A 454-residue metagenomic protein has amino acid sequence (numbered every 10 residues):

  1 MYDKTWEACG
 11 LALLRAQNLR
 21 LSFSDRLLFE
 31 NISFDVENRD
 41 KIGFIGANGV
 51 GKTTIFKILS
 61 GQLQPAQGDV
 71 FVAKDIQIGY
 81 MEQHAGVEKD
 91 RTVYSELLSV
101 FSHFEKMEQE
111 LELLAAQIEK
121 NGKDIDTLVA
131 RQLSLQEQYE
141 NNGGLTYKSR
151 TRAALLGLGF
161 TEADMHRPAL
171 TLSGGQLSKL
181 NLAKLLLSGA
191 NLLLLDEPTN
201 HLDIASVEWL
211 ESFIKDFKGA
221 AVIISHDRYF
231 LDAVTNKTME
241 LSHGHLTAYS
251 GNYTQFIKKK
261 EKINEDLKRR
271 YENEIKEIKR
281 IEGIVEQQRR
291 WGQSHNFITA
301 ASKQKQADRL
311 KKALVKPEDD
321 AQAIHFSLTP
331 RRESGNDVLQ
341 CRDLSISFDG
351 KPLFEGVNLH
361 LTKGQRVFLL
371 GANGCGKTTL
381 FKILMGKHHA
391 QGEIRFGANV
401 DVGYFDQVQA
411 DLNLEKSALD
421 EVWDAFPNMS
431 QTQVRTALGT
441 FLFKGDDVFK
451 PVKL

Functional and structural regions predicted by a protein language model:
M1-Y271, Q322, F326-L454: ABC ATP-binding cassette signature C-motif
N121, E286-I298: Short intracellular "coupling" helices and adjacent cytoplasmic loop segments at the cytosolic face of multi-pass
A163, K276, V315-D319: Short, flexible active-site-proximal loops enriched in glycine and acidic residues
G219, G283, R290, K312-V315 (+1 more regions): Generic structural signal for secondary-structure transition and capping sites
K260-I284, N296, A300-L314: Intracellular alpha-helical coupling/juxtamembrane segments of multi-pass membrane proteins
N296, E318-D320, V452: Basic terminal extensions of ribosome/translation-associated proteins
A307, L314-A321, H325: Intrinsically disordered, low-complexity regions
